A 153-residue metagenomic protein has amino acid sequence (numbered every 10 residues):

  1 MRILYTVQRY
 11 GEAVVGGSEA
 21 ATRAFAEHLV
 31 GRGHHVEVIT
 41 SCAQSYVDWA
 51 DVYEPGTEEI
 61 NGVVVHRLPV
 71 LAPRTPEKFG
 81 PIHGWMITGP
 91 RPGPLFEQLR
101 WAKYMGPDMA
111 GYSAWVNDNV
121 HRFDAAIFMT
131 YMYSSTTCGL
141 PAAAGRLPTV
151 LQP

Functional and structural regions predicted by a protein language model:
M1-P69, H121, G145-L147: N-terminal subdomain of nucleotide-sugar transferases
I3, A125-M132, T136-P153: Active-site proximal beta-strand in glycosyltransferases
Y10-E12, E97-R100, V150-P153: Short, basic, glycine/proline-bearing loop/turn elements
V15, D48-W49, P76-E77, T136-L140: Short glycine-/acidic-enriched loop or helix-start segments at secondary-structure transitions that form or flank
S18-E19, M105-M109, M129-M132: A conditional alpha-helix N-cap/helix-loop micro-motif detector
A24, M86-G89, T137, A144: Short, surface-exposed, charged/polar-biased interaction segments
S41-H121: A conserved catalytic-core segment of Leloir-type glycosyltransferases
